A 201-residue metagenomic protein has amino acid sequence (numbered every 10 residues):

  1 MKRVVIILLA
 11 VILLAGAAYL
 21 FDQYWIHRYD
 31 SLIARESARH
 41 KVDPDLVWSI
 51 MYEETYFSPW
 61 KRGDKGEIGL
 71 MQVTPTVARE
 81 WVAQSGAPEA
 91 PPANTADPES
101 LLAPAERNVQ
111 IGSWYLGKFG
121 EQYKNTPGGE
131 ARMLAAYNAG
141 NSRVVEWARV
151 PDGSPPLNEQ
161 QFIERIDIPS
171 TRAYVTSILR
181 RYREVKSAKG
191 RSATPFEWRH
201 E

Functional and structural regions predicted by a protein language model:
M1-A17: N-terminal Sec-pathway targeting helices
I12-W60, D64, V82, E106-V109 (+1 more regions): Export/targeting segments at the very N-terminus of extracytoplasmic proteins
L20-D22, I33-E36, P59-I68, N94-E106 (+3 more regions): Second-shell loop/turn segments in exported
D30, A34, P44-W48, L70 (+8 more regions): Extracytoplasmic/secreted envelope proteins and their assembly/folding machinery, especially bacterial periplasmic
K41, L46-W48, Y123-A135, G190-F196: Surface-exposed patches in mature extracellular/periplasmic domains of secreted proteins
Y52-V77, G140, Y182: Cell-wall polysaccharide-cleaving catalytic domain and substrate-binding groove, primarily in peptidoglycan/chitin
D64-A93, I111-Y115, L157: Substrate-binding/active-site groove segments that recognize and process beta-1,4-linked N-acetyl-hexosamine
A131-R191: Catalytic and substrate-binding regions of cell-wall glycan-acting enzymes that process beta-1,4-linked
